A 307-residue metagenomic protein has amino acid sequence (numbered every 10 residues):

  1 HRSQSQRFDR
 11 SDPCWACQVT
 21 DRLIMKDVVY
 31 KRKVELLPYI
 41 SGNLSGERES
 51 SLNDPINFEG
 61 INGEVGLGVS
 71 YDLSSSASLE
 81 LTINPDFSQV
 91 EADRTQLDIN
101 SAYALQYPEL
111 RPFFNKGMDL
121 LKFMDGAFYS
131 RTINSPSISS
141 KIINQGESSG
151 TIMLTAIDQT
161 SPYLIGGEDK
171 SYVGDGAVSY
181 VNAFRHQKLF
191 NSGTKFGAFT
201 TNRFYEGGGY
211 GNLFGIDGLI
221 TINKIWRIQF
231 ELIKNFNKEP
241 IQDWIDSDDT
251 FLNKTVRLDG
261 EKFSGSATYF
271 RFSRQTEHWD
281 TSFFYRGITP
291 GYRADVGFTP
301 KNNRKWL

Functional and structural regions predicted by a protein language model:
H1-L36: Acidic/polar low-complexity flexible segments
R32, N57-V65, N134-I138, Q145 (+4 more regions): Residues that define the transmembrane beta-barrel architecture of outer-membrane proteins
L36, L67, S140, F184-H186 (+2 more regions): Membrane-embedded beta-strands of outer-membrane beta-barrel proteins, especially the hydrophobic/small aromatic
I40-G46, I83-Q89, I99, G146-S148 (+5 more regions): Transmembrane beta-strands of outer-membrane beta-barrel pores
R48-N53, D93-Q96, Y163-K170, G207-F214 (+2 more regions): Outer-membrane beta-barrel translocator domains and adjoining extracellular loop/strand segments of Gram-negative
Y71, P85, I143-G146, Q187-F190 (+2 more regions): Residue-level signature of outer-membrane beta-barrel architecture
A77-L79, S148-M153, S192-G197, K224-F230 (+1 more regions): Repeated loop/turn-to-beta-strand initiation elements of outer-membrane beta-barrel proteins
Q89-Y107, Q229-R271, Q275-W279, F284-N302: Outer-membrane beta-barrel translocator/channel fold
